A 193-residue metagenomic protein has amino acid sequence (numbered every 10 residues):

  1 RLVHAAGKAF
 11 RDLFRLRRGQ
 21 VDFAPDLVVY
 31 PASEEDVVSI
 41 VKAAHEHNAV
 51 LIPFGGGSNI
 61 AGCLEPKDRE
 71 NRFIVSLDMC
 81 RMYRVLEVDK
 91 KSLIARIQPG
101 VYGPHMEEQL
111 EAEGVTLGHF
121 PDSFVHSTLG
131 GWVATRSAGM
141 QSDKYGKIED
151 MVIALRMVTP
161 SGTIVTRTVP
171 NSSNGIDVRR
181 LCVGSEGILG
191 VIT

Functional and structural regions predicted by a protein language model:
R1-K42, I60-L93: N-terminal flexible segment immediately upstream of the FAD-binding catalytic core in FAD-dependent oxidoreductases
R18-L51, G139, T163, G184 (+1 more regions): Soluble FAD-dependent oxygen oxidases
F54: Conserved PLP cofactor-binding pocket of PLP-dependent enzymes
Y83-T193: FAD-binding subdomain of flavoenzyme oxidoreductases
